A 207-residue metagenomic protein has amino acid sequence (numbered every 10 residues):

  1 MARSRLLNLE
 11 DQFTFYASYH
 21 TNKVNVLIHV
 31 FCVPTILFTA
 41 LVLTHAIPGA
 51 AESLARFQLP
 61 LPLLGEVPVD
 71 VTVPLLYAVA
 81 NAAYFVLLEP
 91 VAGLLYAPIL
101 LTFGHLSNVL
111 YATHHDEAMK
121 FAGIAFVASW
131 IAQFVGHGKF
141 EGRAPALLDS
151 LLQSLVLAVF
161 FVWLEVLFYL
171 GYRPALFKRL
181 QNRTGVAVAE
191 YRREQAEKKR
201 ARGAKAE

Functional and structural regions predicted by a protein language model:
M1-T14, G142-E207: Membrane-proximal soluble regions of multi-pass membrane proteins
F13-L43, N81-V91: Membrane interfacial helix-start motif at the N-side
V24-L27, L61-D70, L87-L95: Short, amphipathic, aromatic/basic-enriched membrane-interface segments that mark the entry/exit of transmembrane
C32-A40, Y77, Y96-G104, L157-A158: Core segments of transmembrane alpha-helices that mediate helix-helix packing or line hydrophobic substrate/ligand
L37-L61, L100-A112: Juxtamembrane "helix exit" motif at the C-terminal ends of alpha-helical transmembrane segments in multi-pass membrane
L61-L75, M119-I124: Structural signature of hydrophobic alpha-helical transmembrane segments
N81-V91, H105, V109, A125-G142 (+2 more regions): Transmembrane alpha-helical segments that form the membrane-embedded catalytic/substrate-channel core of multi-pass
G93-T102, K120, S150: Cytoplasmic-side transmembrane-helix entry/capping segments in multi-pass membrane proteins
